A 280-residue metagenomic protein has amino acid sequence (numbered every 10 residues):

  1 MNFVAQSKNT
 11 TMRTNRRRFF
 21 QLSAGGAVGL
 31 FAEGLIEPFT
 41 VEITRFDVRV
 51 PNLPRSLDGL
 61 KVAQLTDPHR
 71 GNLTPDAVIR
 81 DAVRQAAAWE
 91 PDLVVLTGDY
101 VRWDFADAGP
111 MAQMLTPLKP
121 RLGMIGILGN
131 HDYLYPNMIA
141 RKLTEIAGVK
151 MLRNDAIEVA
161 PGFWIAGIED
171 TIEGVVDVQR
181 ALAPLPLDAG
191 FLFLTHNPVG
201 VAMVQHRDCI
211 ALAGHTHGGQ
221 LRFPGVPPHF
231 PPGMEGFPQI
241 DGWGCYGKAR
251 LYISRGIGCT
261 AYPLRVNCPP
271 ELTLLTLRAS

Functional and structural regions predicted by a protein language model:
V4-G26, L30: N-terminal secretory signal peptides and thylakoid transit peptides that target proteins across membranes
M12, F31-A63, P75-A77, R84: C-terminal segment of N-terminal export signals and the immediately downstream linker at the start of the mature
V50-A63, V149, I157-A166, C245-R250: Beta-strand-turn-beta hairpins that frame and shape the catalytic cleft of phosphate-ester-processing enzymes
G59-H69, G162-D170, L192-H196, R250-R255: Active-site-proximal beta-strand elements of phosphoester/diester hydrolases
L60-A147: Membrane-embedded segments
L65-T66, V94-G98, M124-N130, L152 (+3 more regions): Active-site neighborhood of phospho(di)ester-bond hydrolases with catalytic His/Asp-centered motifs
R141-K142, I146-V149, D155-A156, A160-T195 (+2 more regions): Binuclear metal-dependent hydrolase catalytic cores centered on His/Asp/Glu-rich metal-binding motifs
P198-T273: Conserved beta-sheet core of the metallophosphoesterase superfamily
